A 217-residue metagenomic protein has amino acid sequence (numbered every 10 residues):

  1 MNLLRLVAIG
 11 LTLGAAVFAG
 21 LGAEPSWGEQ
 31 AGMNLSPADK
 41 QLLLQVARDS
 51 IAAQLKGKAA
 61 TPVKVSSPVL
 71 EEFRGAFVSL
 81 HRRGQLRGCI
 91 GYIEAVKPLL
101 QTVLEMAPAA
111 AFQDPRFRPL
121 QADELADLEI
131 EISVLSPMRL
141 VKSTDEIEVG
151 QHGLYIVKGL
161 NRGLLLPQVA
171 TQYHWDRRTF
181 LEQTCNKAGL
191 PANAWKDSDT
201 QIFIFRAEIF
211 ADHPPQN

Functional and structural regions predicted by a protein language model:
M1-R5: Positively charged n-region of N-terminal signal peptides that target proteins for export
V7-G20: Bacterial N-terminal signal peptides
P25-N217: Basic nucleic-acid-binding interfaces
